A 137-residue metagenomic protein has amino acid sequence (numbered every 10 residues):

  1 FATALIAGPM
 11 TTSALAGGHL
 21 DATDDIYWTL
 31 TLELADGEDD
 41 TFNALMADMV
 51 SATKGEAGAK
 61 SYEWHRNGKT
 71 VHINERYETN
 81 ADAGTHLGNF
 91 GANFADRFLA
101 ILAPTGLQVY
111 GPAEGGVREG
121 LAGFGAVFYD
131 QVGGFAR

Functional and structural regions predicted by a protein language model:
F1-A7: Sec-dependent N-terminal signal peptides
A7, S13-H72, E78-G88, A100-R137: Short S/T/G/P-rich N-terminal loop/turn motif that feeds into the first structured element of a domain
F94-A100: Amphipathic alpha-helical coiled-coil segments
